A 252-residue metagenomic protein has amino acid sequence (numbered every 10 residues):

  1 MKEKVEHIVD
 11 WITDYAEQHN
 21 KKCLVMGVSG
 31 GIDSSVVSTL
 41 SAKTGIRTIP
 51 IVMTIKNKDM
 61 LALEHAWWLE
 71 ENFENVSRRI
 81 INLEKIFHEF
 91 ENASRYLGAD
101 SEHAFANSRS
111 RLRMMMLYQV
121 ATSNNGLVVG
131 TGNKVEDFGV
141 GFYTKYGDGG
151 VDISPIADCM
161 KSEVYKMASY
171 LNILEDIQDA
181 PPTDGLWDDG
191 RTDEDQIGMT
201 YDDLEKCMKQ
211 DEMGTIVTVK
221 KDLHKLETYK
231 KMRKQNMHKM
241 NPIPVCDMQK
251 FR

Functional and structural regions predicted by a protein language model:
M1-F142: ATP-dependent adenylation/nucleotidyltransferase module used to activate substrates
M1-V28, I32, V36-L40, I49 (+2 more regions): Peripheral terminal appendages
Y15, L69, N124, M167 (+2 more regions): Change "in soluble alpha/beta enzymes" to "in soluble alpha/beta proteins
G45, F73, N172-E175, D211: Conserved NTP-handling cores and scaffolds of large molecular machines
I46-T48, W68-N75, A99-E102, G149-P155 (+1 more regions): Short, structured secondary-structure boundary patches
L63-W67, M115, S162-L171, D202-E205: Residues on a specific face of well-ordered alpha-helices
E74-I81, A104-L112, P155-E163, Y201-G214: Short, basic, helix/turn surface patches
F105, R109, L127-T200: Catalytic subdomain that performs nucleotidyl-dependent activation
